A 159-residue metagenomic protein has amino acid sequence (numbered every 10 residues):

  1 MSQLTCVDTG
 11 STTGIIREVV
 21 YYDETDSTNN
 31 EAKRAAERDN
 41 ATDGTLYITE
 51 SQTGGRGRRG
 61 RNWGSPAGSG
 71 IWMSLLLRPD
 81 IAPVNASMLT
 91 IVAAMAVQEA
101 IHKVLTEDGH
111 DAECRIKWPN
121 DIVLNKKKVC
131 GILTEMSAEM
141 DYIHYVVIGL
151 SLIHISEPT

Functional and structural regions predicted by a protein language model:
M1-T106: N-terminal lobe of the biotin/lipoate ligase/transferase fold
I15, A67-S69, W118, K128 (+1 more regions): A generic structural signal for well-ordered coil/turn residues at beta-strand boundaries that shape enzyme active-site
E18-V19, G44-L46, R115, C130-G131 (+2 more regions): Structural motif
I48-E50, S74-L76, K117, L133-E135 (+1 more regions): Short beta-strand segments
T53-R59, S69, N125, C130 (+1 more regions): Short glycine-rich loop/turn motifs that provide flexible caps or phosphate-binding loops at active sites
G60-S65, G131, M136, S156: Basic, gly/Ser/Thr/Pro-rich low-complexity segments located predominantly at protein N termini
A93-D141, S151: Acidic (Asp/Glu) carboxylate-rich active-site/surface patches
S151-T159: Residue-level detector of conserved catalytic or cofactor/ligand-binding positions in enzyme active sites
